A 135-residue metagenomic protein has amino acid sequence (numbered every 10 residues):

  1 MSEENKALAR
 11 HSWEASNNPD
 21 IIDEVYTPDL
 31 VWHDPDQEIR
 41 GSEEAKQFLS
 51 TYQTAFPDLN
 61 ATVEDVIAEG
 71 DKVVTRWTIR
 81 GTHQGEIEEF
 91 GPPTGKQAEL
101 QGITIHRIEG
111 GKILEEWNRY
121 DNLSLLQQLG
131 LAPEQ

Functional and structural regions predicted by a protein language model:
M1-Q135: C-terminal and inter-domain tail/linker signature
